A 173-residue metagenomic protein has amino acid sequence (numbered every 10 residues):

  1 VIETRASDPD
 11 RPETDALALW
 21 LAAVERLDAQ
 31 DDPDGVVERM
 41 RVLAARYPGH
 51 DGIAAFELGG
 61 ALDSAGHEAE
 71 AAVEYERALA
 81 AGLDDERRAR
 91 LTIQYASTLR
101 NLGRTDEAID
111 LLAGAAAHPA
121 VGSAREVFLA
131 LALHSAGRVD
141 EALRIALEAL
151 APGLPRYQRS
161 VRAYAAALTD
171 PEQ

Functional and structural regions predicted by a protein language model:
L17-G49, I53-G66: Alpha-helical segment of the N-proximal tetratricopeptide repeat
L19-W20, A55, T92, E126 (+1 more regions): TPR repeat positional signature
R41-A45, L79, A116-A117, L150: A conserved position within tetratricopeptide repeats
I53-P119: Alpha-helical adaptor scaffolds
A80, H134-R156, A166: TPR/TPR-like (Sel1-like) alpha-helical repeat modules
L83-R88, P119-E126, A151-A163: Boundary/linker segments of alpha-helical solenoid repeat arrays
